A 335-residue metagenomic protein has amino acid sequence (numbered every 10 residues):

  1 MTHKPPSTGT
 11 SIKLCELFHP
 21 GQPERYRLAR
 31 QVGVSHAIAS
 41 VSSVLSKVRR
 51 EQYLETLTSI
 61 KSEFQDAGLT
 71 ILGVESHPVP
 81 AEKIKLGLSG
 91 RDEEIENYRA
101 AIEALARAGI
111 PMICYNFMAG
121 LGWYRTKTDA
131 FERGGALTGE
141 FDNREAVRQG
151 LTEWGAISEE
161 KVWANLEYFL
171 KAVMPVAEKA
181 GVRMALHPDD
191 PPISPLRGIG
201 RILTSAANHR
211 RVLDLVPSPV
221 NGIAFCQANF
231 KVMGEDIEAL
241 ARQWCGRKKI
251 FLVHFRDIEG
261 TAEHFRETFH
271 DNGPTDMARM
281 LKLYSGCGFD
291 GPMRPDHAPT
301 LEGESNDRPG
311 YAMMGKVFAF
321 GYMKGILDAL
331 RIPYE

Functional and structural regions predicted by a protein language model:
M1-K13, P20, L28-R30, Q65 (+8 more regions): Histidine-acidic metal/acid-base catalytic patches
T2-K47, Q52-Y53, K61-S62: N-terminal basic, low-complexity leaders that serve as flexible interaction/assembly modules and, when applicable, as
F18-P20, S43, A119, P188-D190 (+1 more regions): Short, flexible loop/turn elements at secondary-structure junctions
V34-V41, V74, Y115, D142 (+3 more regions): Non-cysteine beta-strand/loop elements that form the S-adenosyl-L-methionine
S40-E167, K171, E178-K179, N229: Structural motif corresponding to the early beta-alpha repeats
V41-S43, P78, D190, E259 (+1 more regions): Short, histidine-centered active-site or binding-site loop motifs used for metal coordination, general acid-base
